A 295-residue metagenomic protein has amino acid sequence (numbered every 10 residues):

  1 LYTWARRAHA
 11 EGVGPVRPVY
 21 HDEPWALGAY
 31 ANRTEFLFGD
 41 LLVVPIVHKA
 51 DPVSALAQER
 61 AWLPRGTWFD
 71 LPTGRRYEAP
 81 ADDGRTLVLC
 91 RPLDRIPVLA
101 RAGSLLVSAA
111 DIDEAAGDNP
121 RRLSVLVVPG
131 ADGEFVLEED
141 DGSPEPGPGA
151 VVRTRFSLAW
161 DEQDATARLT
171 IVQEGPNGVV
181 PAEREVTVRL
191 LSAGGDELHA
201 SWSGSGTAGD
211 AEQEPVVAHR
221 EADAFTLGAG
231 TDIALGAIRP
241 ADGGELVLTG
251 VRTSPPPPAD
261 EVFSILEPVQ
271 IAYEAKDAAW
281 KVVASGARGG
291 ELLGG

Functional and structural regions predicted by a protein language model:
Y2-G206: Catalytic core of carbohydrate-active enzymes
A10, R155, T166, A222-A224 (+2 more regions): Generic N-terminal initiation segments characterized by hydrophobic and/or small/turn-forming residues
V44, G117, P144-E145, A165 (+4 more regions): A generic signature of intrinsically disordered, low-complexity regions enriched in glycine/proline and charged/polar
A61, F156, G204, E214-V216 (+3 more regions): Generic detection of short hydrophobic beta-strand segments and adjacent strand-loop junctions
A81-V127, H219-E267: C-terminal beta-strand-rich structural cap/linker in extracellular carbohydrate-active enzymes
E197-E221: Polysaccharide-binding surfaces and accessory modules of carbohydrate-active proteins
P257-G294: Charged/polar low-complexity intrinsically disordered segments, enriched in acidic residues
